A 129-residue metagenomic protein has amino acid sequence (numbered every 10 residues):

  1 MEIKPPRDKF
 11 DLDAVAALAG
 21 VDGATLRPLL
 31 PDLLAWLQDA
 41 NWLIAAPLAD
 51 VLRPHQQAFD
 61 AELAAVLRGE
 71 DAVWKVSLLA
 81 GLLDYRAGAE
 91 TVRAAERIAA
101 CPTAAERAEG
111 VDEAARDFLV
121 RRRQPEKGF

Functional and structural regions predicted by a protein language model:
M1-E2, A24-A35, Q56-L67, G88-P102 (+1 more regions): Amphipathic alpha-helical scaffolding segments comprising HEAT/armadillo-like alpha-solenoid repeats
E2-A24, A35, L43-H55, K75-G88 (+1 more regions): Structural detector for internal amphipathic alpha-helices that build alpha-solenoid repeat scaffolds
A40-N41, E70-A72, T103-A108: Short inter-helical turns and helix N-cap capping residues of alpha-solenoid HEAT/ARM repeat scaffolds
I44-V51, E62-E70: Short, charged early-sequence alpha-helical segments and their helix-coil boundaries
T103-A114, F129: Intrinsic low-complexity, intrinsically disordered or marginally ordered coil/linker segments
